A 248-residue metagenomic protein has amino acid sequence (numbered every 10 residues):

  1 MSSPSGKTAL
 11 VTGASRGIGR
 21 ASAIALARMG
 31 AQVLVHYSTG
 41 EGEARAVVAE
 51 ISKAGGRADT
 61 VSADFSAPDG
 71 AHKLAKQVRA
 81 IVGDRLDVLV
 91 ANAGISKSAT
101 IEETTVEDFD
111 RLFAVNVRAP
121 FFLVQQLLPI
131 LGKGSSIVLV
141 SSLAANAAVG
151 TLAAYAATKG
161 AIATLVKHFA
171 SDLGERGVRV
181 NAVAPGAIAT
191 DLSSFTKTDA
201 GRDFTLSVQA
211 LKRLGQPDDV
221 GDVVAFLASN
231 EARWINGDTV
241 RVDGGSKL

Functional and structural regions predicted by a protein language model:
S15-R16: Conserved glycine-rich cofactor-binding loop
T100-I101, T105-F113, T205: Substrate-binding pocket helix/loop in short-chain dehydrogenase/reductase
E102, G134, A147-A153, E175-R176 (+2 more regions): Active-site loop immediately N-terminal to the catalytic Tyr-X3-Lys motif of short-chain dehydrogenase/reductase
V124, T158, V166: Active-site helix of classical SDR
P129, S171-E175, R233: Alpha-helical segment proximal to the catalytic Tyr-Lys
S142: Residue(s) in the substrate-gating loop at a strand-loop-helix junction that position the organic substrate next
A182, D203-I235, G244: C-terminal helical subdomain
